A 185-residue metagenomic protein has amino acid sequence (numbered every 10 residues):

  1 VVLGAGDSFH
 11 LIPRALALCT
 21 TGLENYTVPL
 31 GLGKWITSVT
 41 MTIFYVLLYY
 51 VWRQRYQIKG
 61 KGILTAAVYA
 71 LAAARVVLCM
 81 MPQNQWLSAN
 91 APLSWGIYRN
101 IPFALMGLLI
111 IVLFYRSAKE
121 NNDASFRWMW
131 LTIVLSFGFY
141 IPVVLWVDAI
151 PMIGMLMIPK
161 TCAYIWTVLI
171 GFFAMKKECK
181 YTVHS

Functional and structural regions predicted by a protein language model:
V1-L16, A73-R75, L131-V144: Hydrophobic alpha-helical transmembrane segments of multi-pass membrane proteins
F9-Y26, L30-T65, C79, F114 (+1 more regions): Internal transmembrane alpha-helix with an interfacial aromatic "cap," most often the third helix
L23-W35, S88-I101, I150-C162: Non-cytosolic membrane-interface motifs at loop->transmembrane helix junctions
V46-W52, V77-P82, I101-R127, P142-W146 (+1 more regions): Alpha-helical transmembrane segments in multipass membrane proteins, preferentially the mid-helix core
W52-L64, A89-P92, R116-W128, K177-Y181: Membrane-interface helix-boundary motifs at transmembrane edges
L64-V68, A89-G107, D123-W130, M157: A loop-to-helix transmembrane entry motif
A70-I97, F114-A118: Membrane-helix boundary elements
W130-K176: Terminal transmembrane helical module of multi-pass membrane proteins
